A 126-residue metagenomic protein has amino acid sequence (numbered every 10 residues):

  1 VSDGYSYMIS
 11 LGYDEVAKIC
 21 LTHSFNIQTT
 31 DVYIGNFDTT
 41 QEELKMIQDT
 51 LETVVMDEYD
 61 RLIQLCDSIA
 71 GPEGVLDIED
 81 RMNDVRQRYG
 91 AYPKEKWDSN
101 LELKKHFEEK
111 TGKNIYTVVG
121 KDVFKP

Functional and structural regions predicted by a protein language model:
V1-G12: An active-site-proximal "capping" alpha-helix that borders the catalytic cofactor pocket
S10-Y13, D31-V32, N36-P126: Divalent metal-dependent phosphate-bond-processing catalytic cores, especially two-metal-ion Mg2+/Mn2+ enzymes that act
G12-S24: Acidic/histidine metal-binding catalytic segments
